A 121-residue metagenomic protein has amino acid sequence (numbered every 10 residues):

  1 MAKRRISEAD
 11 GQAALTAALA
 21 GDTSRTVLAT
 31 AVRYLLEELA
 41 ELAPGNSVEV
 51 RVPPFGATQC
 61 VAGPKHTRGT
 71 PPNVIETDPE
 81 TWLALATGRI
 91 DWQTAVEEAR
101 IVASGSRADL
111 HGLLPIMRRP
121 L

Functional and structural regions predicted by a protein language model:
M1-L121: Feature captures hydrophobic
